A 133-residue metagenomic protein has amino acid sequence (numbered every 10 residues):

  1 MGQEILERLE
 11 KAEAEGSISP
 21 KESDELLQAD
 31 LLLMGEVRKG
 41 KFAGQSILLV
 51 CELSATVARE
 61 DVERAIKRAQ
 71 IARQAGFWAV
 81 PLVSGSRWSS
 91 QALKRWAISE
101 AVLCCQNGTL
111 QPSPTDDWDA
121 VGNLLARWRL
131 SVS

Functional and structural regions predicted by a protein language model:
M1, E25, E36, A55-T56 (+2 more regions): Aromatic-residue detector
M1-G44: Active-site metal-binding core of divalent-cation-utilizing nuclease and nuclease-like domains
G2, S19, A58, R87-S90 (+1 more regions): Alpha-helix initiation/capping motif
L6-L9, P20-S23, V37, R64 (+2 more regions): Extracellular attachment fibers and their assembly/anchoring modules in secreted or virion-surface proteins
D24, D30, D61, D116-D119: Acidic-enriched, low-complexity/disordered segments with a strong bias for Aspartate over Glutamate
A29-D61, A65-Q70: Conserved catalytic cores of phosphodiester-cleaving nucleases, focusing on short active-site segments
Q74-A75, A79-S133: Domain-level recognition of nuclease-like catalytic cores that cleave nucleotide substrates
